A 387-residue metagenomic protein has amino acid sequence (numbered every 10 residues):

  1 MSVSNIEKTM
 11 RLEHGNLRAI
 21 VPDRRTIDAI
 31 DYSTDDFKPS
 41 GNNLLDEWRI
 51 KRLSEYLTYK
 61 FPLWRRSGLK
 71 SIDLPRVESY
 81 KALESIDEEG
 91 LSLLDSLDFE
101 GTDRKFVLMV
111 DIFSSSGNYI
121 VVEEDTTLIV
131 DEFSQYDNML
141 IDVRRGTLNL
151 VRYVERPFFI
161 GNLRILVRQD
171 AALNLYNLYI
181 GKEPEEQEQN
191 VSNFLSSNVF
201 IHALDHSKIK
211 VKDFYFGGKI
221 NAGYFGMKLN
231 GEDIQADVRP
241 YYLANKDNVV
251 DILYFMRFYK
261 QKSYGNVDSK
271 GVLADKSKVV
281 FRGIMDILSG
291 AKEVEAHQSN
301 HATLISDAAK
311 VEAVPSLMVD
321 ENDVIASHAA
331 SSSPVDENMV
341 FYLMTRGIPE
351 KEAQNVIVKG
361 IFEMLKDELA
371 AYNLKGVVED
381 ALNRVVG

Functional and structural regions predicted by a protein language model:
S2-S116, V121: N-terminal amphipathic, basic helical "cap/leader" segment at the start of enzyme domains
V3-A19, L97-F341, T345-I348, F362 (+1 more regions): Conserved beta-strand/loop scaffold segments within soluble protein domains that form the structured core and edges
P75, F362-E363: Short Asp/Glu-rich motifs
Y80, D367-E368: Short low-complexity, flexible loop/linker segments enriched in glycine and/or proline with clustered acidic
K359: A short beta-strand-loop micro-motif that forms or neighbors metal/cofactor- and ligand-binding patches at active-site
